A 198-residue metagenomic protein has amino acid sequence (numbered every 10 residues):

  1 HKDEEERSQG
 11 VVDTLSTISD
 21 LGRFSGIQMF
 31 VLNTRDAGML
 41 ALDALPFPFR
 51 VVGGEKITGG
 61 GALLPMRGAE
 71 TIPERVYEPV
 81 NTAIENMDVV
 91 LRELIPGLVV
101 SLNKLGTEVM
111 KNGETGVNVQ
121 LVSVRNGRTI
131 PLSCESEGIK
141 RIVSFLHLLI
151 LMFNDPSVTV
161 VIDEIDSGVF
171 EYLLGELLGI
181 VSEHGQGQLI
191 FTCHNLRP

Functional and structural regions predicted by a protein language model:
H1-I142: Phosphate-coordinating catalytic segments in nucleotide- and nucleic-acid-processing enzymes
G113-P198: Switch/communication elements of ASCE P-loop NTPase nucleotide-binding domains
